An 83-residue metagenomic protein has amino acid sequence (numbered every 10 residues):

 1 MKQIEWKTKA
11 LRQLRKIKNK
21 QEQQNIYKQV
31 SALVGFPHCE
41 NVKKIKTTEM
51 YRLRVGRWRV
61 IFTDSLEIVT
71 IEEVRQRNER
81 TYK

Functional and structural regions predicted by a protein language model:
M1-K16, Q23-Q24, C39, V55-W58 (+1 more regions): Enriched for short, Lys/Arg-rich terminal
I17, Q21, V30-L33: Alpha-helix boundary/capping residues
K28-R54, T81-K83: A short, surface-exposed loop/turn module that caps and links secondary-structure elements
